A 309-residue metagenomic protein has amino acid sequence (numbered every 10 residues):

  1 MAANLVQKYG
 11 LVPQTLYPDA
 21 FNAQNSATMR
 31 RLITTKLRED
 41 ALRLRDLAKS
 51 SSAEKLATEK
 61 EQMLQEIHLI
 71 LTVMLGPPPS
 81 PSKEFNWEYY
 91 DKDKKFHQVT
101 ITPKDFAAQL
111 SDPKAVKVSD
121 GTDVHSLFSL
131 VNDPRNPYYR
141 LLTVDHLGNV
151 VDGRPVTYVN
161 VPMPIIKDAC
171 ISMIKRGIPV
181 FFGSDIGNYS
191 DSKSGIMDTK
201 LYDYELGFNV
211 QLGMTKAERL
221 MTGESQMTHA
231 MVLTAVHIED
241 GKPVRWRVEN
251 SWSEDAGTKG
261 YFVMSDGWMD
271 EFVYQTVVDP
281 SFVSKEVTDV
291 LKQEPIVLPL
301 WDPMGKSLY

Functional and structural regions predicted by a protein language model:
M1-D40: Extracytoplasmic mature domains of secreted/periplasmic and thylakoid-lumen proteins
A2, I178, M227-H229, V244 (+1 more regions): Residues that flank catalytic or metal-binding motifs in active/ligand-binding sites
N4, P13-T15, V180-G183, V232 (+1 more regions): Structural recognition of the beta-strand scaffold that forms the well-ordered cores of secreted hydrolase catalytic
P13, N22, G187-Y189, S253-E254: Solvent-exposed loop/turn segments at secondary-structure junctions within structured extracellular/periplasmic domains
Y17-F21, K83-E88, G183-D185: Short coil/turn segments at secondary-structure boundaries
R38-L147: Aromatic-residue-lined binding/catalytic grooves and analogous aromatic/hydrophobic interfacial grooves in multimeric
G153-T228: Long, positively charged binding patches that form subdomain-scale interaction surfaces for polyanionic ligands
T234, E239, V244-Y309: Conserved catalytic-core surface of thiol
